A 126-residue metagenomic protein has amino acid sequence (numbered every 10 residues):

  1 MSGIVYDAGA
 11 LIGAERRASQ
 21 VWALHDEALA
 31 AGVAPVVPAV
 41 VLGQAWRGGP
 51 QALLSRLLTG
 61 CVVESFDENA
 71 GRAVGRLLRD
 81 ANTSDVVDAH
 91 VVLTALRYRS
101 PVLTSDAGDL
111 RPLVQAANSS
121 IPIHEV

Functional and structural regions predicted by a protein language model:
M1-V37, G43-L57: Short, well-structured N-terminal submotif of metal-dependent ribonuclease cores
A31-P35, G60-V62, L96-P101: Short active-site oxyanion
V36, E64, P122-H124: General small-molecule cofactor/ligand-binding pocket signal
V37, S65, V86, T104-S105: Short beta-strand scaffold positions
G43, C61-A81, L93, A107: Acidic catalytic patch
Q51-R56, A81-N82, S119-P122: Short, hinge-like loop/turn segments at secondary-structure boundaries
D85-P101: Acidic, metal-associated active-site segment
L96-V126: Acidic, PIN/NYN-like endoribonuclease modules and their adjacent C-terminal/linker elements
